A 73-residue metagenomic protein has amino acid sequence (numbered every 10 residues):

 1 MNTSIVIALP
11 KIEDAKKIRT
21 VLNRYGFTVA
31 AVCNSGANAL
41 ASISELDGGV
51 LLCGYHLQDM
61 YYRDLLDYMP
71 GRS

Functional and structural regions predicted by a protein language model:
N2: Phosphate-coordination loops involved in phosphoryl transfer and adenosine-cofactor binding
L9-A31: Two-component/phosphorelay signaling modules centered on CheY-like receiver
Y25, R72-S73: Short helix-capping segments at alpha-helix termini
G36-A39, G49-G71: Conserved phosphotransfer microenvironments
E45-L46: Glycine-rich phosphate-binding loop signature in dinucleotide/nucleotide-binding domains
